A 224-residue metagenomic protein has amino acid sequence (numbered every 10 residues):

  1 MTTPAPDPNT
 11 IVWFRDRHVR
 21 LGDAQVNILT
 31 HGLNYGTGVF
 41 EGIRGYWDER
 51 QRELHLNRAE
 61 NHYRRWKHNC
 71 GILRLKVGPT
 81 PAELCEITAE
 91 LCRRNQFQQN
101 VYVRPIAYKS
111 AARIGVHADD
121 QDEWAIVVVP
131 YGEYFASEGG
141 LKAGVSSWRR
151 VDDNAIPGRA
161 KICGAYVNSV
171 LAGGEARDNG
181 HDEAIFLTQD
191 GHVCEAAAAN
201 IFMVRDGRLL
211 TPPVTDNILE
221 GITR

Functional and structural regions predicted by a protein language model:
M1-P79, E83-E90, R113-R224: Helix-start/capping segments and mature chain N-termini
R93-Q98: Non-catalytic accessory segments adjacent to catalytic cores
N100-A107: ATP-grasp fold ATP-binding core
S110: Active-site loop/lid in soluble adenylation, ligation, and acyl-transfer enzymes
